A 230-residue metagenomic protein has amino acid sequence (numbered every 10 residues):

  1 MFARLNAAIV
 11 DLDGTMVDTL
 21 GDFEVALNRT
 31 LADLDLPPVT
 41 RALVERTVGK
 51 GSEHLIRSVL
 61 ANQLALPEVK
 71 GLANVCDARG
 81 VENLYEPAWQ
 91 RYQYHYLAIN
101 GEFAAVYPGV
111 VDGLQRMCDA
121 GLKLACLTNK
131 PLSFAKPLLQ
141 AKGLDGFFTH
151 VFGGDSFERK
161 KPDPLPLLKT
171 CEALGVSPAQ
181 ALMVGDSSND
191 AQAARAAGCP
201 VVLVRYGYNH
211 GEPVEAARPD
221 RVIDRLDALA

Functional and structural regions predicted by a protein language model:
M1-A8, A42, L66, C118 (+2 more regions): Asp-based, Mg2+/Mn2+-dependent phosphohydrolase catalytic module
F2-D112, C118-A120, P131-S133: N-terminal helical cap/lid subdomain that shapes the substrate entry/recognition surface in HAD-like hydrolases
G109, G113, P166-K169: Well-ordered alpha-helical segments embedded in enzymatic catalytic cores
K123-A125, P200: Proline-centered loop/turn at the N-terminus of a beta-strand
